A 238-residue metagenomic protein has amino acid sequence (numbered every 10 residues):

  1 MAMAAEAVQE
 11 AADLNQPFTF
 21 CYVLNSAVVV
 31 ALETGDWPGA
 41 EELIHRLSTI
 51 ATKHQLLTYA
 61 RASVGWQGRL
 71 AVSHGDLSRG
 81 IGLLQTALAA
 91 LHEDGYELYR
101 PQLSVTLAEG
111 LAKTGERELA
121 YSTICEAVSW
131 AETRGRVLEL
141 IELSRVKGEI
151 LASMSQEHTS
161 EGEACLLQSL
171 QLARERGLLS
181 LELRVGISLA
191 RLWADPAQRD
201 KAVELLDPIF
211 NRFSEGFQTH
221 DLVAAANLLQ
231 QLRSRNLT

Functional and structural regions predicted by a protein language model:
M1-T238: Helix-coil-helix junctions within alpha-helical repeat/solenoid scaffolds
